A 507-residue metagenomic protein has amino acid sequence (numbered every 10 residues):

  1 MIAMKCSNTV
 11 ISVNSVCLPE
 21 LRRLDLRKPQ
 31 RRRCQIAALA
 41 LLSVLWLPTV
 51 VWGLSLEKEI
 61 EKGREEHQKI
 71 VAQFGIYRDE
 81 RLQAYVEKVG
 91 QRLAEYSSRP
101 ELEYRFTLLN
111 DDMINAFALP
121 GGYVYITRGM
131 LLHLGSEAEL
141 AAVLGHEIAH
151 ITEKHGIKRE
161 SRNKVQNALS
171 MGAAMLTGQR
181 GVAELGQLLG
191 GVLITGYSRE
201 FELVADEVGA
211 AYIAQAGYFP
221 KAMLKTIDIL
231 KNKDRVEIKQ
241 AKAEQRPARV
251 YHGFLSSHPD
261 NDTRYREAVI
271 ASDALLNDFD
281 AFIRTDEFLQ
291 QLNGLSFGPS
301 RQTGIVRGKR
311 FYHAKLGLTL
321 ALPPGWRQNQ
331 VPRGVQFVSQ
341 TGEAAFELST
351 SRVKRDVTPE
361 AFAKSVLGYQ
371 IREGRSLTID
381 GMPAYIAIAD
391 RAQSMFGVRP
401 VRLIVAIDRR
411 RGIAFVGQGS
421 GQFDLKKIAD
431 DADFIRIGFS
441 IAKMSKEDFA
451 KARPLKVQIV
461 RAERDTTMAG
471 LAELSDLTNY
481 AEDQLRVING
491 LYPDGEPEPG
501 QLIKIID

Functional and structural regions predicted by a protein language model:
K5-L39: Bacterial N-terminal signal peptides that target proteins for export
A37-T49: Bacterial N-terminal signal peptides
W46, W52-P323, R327, P332-G334 (+4 more regions): A Zn2+-metalloprotease active-site environment signal
A141, L275, W326, G417-K456: Surface-exposed amphipathic alpha-helical segments
L348-T350, R411-F423: Short, well-ordered beta-strand elements
A363-A414: Signature of long, low-cysteine stretches enriched in small and polar/charged residues
D448-N479: Primarily a LysM-type cell-wall glycan-binding module
A481-D507: Extracellular LysM carbohydrate-binding repeats and other cell-envelope/extracellular binding modules
